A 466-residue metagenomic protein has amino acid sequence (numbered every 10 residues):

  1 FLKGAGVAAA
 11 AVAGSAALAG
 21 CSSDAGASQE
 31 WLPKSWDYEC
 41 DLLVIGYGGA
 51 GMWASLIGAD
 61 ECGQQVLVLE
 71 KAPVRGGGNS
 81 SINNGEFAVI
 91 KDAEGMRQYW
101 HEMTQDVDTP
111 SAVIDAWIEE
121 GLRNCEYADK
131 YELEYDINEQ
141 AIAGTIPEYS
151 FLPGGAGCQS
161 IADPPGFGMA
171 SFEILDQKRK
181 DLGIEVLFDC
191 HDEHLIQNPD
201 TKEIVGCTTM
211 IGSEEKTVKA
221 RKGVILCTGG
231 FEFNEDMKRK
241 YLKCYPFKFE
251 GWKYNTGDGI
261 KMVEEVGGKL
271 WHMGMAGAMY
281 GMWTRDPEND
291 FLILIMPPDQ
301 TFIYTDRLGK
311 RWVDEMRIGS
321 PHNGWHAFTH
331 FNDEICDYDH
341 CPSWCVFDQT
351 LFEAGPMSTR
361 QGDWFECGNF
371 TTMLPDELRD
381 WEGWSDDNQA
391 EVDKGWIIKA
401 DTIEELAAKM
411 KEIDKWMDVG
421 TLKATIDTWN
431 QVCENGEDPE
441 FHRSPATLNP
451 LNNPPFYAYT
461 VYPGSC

Functional and structural regions predicted by a protein language model:
F1-C21: N-terminal export signals
W36-G48: Beta1/beta-strand and adjacent pyrophosphate-binding region of the FAD-binding site in flavoprotein oxidoreductases
Y38-C40, E214-G223: Core beta-strand elements of the Rossmann-like FAD/NAD(P) dinucleotide-binding domain in flavoenzyme oxidoreductases
E61-S80: Glycine-rich FAD pyrophosphate-binding loop
G76, E119-E215, E235-D236, W283 (+1 more regions): Conserved redox-cofactor binding core of oxidoreductases
F87-W117: Glycine-rich active-site loop/strand segments that organize a redox cofactor
K219-D286: Glycine-rich loop(s) and the adjacent beta-strand/alpha-helix scaffold that form part
I260, K269-E412: An anion/pyrophosphate-binding glycine-rich loop and adjacent beta-alpha core in soluble alpha-beta enzymes
